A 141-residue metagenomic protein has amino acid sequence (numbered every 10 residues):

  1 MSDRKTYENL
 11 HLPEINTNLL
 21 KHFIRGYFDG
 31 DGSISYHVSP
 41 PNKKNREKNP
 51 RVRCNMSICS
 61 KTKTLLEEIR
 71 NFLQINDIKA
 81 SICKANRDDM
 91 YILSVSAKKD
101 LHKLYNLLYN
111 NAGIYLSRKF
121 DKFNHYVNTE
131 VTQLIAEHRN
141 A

Functional and structural regions predicted by a protein language model:
M1-A141: Internal intein/HINT superfamily modules and their associated LAGLIDADG
